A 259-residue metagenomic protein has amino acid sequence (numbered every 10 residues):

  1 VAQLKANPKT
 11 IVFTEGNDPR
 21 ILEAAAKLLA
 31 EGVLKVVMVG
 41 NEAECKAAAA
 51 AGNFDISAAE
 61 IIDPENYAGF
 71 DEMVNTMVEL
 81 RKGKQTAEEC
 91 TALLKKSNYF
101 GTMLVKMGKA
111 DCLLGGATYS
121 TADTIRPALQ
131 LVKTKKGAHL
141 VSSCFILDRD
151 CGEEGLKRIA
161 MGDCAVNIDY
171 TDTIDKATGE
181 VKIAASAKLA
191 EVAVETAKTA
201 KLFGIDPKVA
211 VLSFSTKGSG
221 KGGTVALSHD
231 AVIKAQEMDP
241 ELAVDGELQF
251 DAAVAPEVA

Functional and structural regions predicted by a protein language model:
V1-A259: Anion-binding alpha/beta catalytic cores of soluble intermediary-metabolism enzymes, centered on
